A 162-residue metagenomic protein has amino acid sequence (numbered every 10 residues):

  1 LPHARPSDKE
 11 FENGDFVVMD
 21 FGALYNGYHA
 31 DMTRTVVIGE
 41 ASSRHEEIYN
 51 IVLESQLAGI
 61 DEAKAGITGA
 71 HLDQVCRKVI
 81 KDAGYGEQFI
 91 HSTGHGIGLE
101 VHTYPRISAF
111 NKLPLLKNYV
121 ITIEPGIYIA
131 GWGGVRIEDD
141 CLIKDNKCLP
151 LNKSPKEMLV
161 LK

Functional and structural regions predicted by a protein language model:
L1-K162: Active-site neighborhoods and metal-handling regions in enzymes and metal-associated proteins
